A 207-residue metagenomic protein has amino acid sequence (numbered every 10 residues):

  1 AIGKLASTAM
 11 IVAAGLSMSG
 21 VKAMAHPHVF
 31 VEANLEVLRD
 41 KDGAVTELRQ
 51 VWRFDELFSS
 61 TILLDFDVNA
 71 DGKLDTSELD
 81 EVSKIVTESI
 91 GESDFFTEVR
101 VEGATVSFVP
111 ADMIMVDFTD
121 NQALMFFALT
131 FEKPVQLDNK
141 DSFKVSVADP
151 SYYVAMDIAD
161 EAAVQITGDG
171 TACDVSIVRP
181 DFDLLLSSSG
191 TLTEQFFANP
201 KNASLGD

Functional and structural regions predicted by a protein language model:
A1-M10: Bacterial N-terminal signal peptides that target proteins for export
A14-A23: C-terminal segment of classical bacterial N-terminal signal peptides
M24-A25, D40-A44, E132-N139: Secondary-structure boundary elements
H26, V37-T46, M115-D120, N202-L205: Short, solvent-exposed beta-strand/turn "edge" segments of beta-rich domains on protein surfaces
P27-F54, S60: Early extracytoplasmic/domain-onset interaction patches
V29-V31, S93, N139: Residues that act as N-cap/strand-start positions at coil-to-secondary-structure junctions
L57-L137: Structured domain cores in non-transmembrane regions
E102-D207: Mature, soluble, non-transmembrane domains
